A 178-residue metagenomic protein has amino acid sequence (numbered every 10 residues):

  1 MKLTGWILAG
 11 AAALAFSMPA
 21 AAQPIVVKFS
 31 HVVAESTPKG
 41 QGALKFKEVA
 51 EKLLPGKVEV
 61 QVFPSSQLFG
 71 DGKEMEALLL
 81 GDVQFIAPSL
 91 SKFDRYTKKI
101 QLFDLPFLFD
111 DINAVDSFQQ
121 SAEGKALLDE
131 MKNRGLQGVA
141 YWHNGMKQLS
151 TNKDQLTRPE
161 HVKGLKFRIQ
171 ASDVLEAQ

Functional and structural regions predicted by a protein language model:
M1-G10: Bacterial N-terminal signal peptides that target proteins for export
S17-P19: N-terminal signal peptide c-region/cleavage motif recognized by signal peptidases
V26, K57-Q61, K166: Residues at or immediately flanking beta-strands
K28-K45, S65-G70: Extracytoplasmic "Venus flytrap"
S36, F63-P64, S117, L165: A generic secondary-structure micro-motif detector that highlights 1-2 residue hydrophobic/ambivalent hotspots embedded
K45, K52-L53, E59-D82, F109-D111: Extracytoplasmic small-molecule ligand-binding "clamshell" domains of the periplasmic binding protein/Venus flytrap
K47-E51, E76, Q84, S89-Q178: Contiguous mixed-secondary-structure segments that line small-molecule binding/active-site clefts of soluble domains
